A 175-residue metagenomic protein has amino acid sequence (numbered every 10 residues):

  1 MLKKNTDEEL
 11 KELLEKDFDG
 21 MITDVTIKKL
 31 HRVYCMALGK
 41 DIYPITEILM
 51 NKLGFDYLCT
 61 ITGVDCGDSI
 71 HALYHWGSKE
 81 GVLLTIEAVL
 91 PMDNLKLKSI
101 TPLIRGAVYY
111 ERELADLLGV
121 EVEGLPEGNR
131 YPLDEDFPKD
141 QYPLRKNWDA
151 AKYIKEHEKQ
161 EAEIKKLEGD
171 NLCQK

Functional and structural regions predicted by a protein language model:
M1-K175: Terminal low-complexity/charged segments
